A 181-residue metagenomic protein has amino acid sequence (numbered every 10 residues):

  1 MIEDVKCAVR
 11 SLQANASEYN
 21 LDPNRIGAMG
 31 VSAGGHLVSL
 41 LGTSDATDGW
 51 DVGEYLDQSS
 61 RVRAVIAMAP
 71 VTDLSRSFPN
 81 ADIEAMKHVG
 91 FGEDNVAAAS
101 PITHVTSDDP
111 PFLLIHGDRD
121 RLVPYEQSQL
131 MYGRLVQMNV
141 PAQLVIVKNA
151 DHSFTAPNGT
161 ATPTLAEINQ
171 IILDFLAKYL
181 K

Functional and structural regions predicted by a protein language model:
M1-R25, M131-P141, V147: Serine-hydrolase-like catalytic core of hydrolytic proteins
D4-C7, S11, H36, L40 (+5 more regions): Extracytoplasmic/secreted proteins, especially bacterial periplasmic and envelope-associated proteins
C7-N80, V96: Primarily recognizes the serine-hydrolase "nucleophile elbow" in alpha/beta-hydrolase and SGNH/GDSL folds
P23-R25, R61-A64, D109-F112, M138-Q143: Loop/turn elements at helix/coil->beta-strand transitions in domains of secreted/extracellular proteins
P70-H104, P110, Q137: Mobile cap/lid helix-loop segments that gate and shape the active-site cleft of serine hydrolases
D73-L74, R119-V123: Acidic catalytic loop of the alpha/beta-hydrolase fold
D108, L113-H116, D120: Short beta-strand/loop motif that positions the catalytic acidic residue of the alpha/beta-hydrolase fold
Q129-K181: C-terminal catalytic histidine-bearing segment of alpha/beta-hydrolase fold enzymes
